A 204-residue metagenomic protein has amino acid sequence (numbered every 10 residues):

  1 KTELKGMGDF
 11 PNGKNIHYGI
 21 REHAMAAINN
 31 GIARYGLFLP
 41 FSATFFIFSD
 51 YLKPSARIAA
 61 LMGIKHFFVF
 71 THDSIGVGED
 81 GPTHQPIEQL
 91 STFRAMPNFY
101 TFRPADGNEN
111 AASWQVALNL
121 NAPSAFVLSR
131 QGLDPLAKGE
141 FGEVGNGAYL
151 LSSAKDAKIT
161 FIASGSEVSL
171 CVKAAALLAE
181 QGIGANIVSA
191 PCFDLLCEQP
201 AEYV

Functional and structural regions predicted by a protein language model:
K1-V127, G132-D134, S189, P200: Thiamine diphosphate
G76-P82, N110, L118-V204: Thiamine diphosphate
